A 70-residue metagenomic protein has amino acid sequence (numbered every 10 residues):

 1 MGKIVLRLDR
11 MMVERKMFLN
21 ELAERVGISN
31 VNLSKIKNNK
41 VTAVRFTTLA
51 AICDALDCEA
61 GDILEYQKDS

Functional and structural regions predicted by a protein language model:
M1-M17: A short, Lys/Arg-rich alpha-helix, primarily the initiator
D9, N20, A50: Residues within the helices of the helix-turn-helix
V13, E24, D54: Alpha-helical residues within the helix-turn-helix
V13, G27, N38, K68: Residue-level detection of the helix-turn-helix DNA-binding "recognition helix"
M17-K35: Short alpha-helical DNA-recognition segment
N32-K35, T48, D62: Residue-level recognition of specific faces of alpha-helices
K40-A51: Short, basic-rich loop-to-helix N-cap that marks the start of a DNA-contacting helix
D57-S70: Short C-terminal boundary/hinge segments that cap the last helix of small helical domains
